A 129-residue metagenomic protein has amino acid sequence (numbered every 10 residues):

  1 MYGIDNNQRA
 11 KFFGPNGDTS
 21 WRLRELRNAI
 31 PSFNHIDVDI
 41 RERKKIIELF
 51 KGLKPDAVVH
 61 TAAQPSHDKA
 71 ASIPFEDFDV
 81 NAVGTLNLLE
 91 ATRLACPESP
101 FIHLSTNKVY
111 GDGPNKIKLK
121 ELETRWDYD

Functional and structural regions predicted by a protein language model:
M1-D129: N-terminal Rossmann-like NAD(P)+-binding domain of SDR-like oxidoreductases, especially those catalyzing
